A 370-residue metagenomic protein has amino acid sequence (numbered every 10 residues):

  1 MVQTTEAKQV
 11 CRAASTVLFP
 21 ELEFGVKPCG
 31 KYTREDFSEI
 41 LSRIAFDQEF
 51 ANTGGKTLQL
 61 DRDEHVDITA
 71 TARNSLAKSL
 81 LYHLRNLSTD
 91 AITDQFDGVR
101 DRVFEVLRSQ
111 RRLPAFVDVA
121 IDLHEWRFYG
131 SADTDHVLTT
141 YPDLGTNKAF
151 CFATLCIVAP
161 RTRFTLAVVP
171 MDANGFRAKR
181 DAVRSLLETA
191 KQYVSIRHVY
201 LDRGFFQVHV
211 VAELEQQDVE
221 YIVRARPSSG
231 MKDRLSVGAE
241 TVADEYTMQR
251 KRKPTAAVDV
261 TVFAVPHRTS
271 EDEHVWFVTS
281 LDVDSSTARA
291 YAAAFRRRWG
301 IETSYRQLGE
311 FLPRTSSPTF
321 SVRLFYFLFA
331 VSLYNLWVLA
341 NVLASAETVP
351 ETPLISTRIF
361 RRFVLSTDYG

Functional and structural regions predicted by a protein language model:
M1-Y32, L41-Q48, T53-A72, D172 (+3 more regions): A short, flexible helix-boundary coil/loop motif
V26-P28, S286-F295, Q307-F327, A344-T348: Short, solvent-exposed helix-loop connector elements
I40, G54, A115-E125, L155 (+5 more regions): Short, conserved catalytic/metal-binding motifs centered on acidic residues
V66-T89: Major-groove recognition helix of helix-turn-helix-like DNA-binding domains
L81-I157: Active-site-proximal, Lys/Arg-enriched surface segment that forms a nucleic-acid-binding/basic interface patch
T140-V194, V275: Electropositive, glycine- and tryptophan-enriched low-complexity nucleic-acid-binding patches
F176-K232: Domain-level cores of phosphate- or acyl-group-handling catalytic modules
Q217-Q307: An anionic, glycine-rich sequence signature occurring as long contiguous blocks
